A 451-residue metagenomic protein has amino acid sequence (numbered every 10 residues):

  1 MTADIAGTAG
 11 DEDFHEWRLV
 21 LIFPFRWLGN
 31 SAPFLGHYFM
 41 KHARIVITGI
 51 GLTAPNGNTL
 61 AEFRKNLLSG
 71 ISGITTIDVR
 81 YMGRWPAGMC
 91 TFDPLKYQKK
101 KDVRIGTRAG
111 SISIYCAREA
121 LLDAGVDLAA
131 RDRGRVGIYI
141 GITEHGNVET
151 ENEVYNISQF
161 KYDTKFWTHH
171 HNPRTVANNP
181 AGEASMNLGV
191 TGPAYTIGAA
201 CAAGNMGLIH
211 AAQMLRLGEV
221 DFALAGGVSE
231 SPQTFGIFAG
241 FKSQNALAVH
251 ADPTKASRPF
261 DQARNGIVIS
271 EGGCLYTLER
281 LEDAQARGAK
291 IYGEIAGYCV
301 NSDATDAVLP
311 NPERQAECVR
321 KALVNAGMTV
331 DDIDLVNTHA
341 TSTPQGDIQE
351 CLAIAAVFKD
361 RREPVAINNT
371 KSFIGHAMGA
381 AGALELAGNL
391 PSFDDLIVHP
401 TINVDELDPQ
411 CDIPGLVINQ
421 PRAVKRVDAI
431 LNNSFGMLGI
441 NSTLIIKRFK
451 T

Functional and structural regions predicted by a protein language model:
F39-D102, A124, E282-E294, A387-T401 (+2 more regions): ACP-dependent fatty acid/polyketide chain-elongation machinery
R44-T48, L68-T76, D252-A326, D334-L335 (+1 more regions): Condensing-enzyme catalytic core mediating Claisen C-C bond formation in acyl metabolism
V46-I47, E62, L68-A199, V228-F238 (+1 more regions): Conserved beta-ketoacyl condensing-enzyme motif
L52-G57, K100-R118, E144, W167-V176 (+5 more regions): Active-site pocket-shaping loop/turn-to-helix segments
S113-V126, A177-L188, A194-V228, V268-A289 (+2 more regions): Active-site-proximal alpha-helical scaffold in enzymes
A120-D132, A284-G288, V319-L335, V357-R361: Phosphate/pyrophosphate-binding loops at sites that engage ATP/ADP/AMP, CoA/4′-phosphopantetheine, polyphosphate
S158-T168, I209, Q213, L217 (+4 more regions): Glycine-/small-residue-rich "gating" segment that lines the acyl/pantetheine channel and substrate pocket
E219-N265, Y298-P312, A340-D347, P364-G415: Acyl-CoA/ACP chain-elongation machinery
